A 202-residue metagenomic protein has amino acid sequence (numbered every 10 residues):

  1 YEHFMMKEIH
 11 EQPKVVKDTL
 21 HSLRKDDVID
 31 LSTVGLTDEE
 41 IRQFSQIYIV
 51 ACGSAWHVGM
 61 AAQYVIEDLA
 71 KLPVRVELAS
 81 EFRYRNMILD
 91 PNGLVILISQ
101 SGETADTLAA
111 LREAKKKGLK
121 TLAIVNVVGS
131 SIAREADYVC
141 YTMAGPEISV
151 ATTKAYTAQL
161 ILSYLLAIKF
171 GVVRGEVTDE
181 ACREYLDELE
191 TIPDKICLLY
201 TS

Functional and structural regions predicted by a protein language model:
Y1-E40: Catalytic P-loop NTP-binding/switch module of NTPases
R42-T191: Glycine-rich phosphate-binding loops that contact phosphosugars or nucleotide phosphates
Y200-T201: Conserved small/polar residues in nucleotide/adenosyl-binding loops
